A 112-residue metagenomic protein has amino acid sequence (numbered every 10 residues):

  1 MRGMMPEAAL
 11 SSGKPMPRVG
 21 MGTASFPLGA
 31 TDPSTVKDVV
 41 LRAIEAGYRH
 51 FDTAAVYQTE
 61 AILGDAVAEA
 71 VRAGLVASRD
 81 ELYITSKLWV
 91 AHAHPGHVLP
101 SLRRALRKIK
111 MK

Functional and structural regions predicted by a protein language model:
M1-L82, L99: N-terminal binding-site loop/beta-alpha segment at the start of enzyme catalytic domains that lines or forms
K14, K37, K87, K108-K112: Context-gated lysine
E81-G96: Structural motif corresponding to the early beta-alpha repeats
A93-K112: Glycine/proline-rich, positively charged, aromatic-decorated active-site loop/lid region on the catalytic face
